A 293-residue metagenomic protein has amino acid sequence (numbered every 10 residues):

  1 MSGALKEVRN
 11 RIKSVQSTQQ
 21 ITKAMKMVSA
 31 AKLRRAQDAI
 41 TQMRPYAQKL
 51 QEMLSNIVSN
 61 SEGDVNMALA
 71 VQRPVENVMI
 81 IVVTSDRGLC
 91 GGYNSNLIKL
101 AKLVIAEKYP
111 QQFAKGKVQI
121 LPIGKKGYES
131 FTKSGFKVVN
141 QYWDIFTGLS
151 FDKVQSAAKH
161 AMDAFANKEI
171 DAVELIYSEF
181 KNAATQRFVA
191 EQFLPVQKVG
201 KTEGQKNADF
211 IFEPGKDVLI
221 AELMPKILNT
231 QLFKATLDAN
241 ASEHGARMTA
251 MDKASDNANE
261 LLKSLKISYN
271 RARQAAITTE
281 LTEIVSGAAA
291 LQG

Functional and structural regions predicted by a protein language model:
M1-G293: C-terminal beta-strand-loop-alpha-helix "lid" module of Rossmann-like NAD(P)-dependent dehydrogenases
